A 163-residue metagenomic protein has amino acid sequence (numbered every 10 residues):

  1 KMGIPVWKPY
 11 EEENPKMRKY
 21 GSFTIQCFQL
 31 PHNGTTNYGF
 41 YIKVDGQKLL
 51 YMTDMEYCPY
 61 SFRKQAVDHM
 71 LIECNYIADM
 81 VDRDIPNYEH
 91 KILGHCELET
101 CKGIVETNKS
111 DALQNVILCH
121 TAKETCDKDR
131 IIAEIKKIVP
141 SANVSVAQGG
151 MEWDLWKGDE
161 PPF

Functional and structural regions predicted by a protein language model:
K1, H32, H120: Histidine-centered divalent metal-coordination motifs
K1, K128-D129, W156-K157: Short, glycine/acidic-enriched capping/hinge loops at junctions between secondary-structure elements
K1-K8, D68: Active-site metal-binding motif and surrounding structural segment of the metallo-beta-lactamase
G3, Y51-M52, C126: Mixed-charge, polar/low-complexity N-terminal
E11-Q65, H69, W153-F163: Core dinuclear metal-dependent hydrolase active-site scaffold
Y60-G149: Cap/insert and terminal regions of metallo-dependent hydrolase folds
